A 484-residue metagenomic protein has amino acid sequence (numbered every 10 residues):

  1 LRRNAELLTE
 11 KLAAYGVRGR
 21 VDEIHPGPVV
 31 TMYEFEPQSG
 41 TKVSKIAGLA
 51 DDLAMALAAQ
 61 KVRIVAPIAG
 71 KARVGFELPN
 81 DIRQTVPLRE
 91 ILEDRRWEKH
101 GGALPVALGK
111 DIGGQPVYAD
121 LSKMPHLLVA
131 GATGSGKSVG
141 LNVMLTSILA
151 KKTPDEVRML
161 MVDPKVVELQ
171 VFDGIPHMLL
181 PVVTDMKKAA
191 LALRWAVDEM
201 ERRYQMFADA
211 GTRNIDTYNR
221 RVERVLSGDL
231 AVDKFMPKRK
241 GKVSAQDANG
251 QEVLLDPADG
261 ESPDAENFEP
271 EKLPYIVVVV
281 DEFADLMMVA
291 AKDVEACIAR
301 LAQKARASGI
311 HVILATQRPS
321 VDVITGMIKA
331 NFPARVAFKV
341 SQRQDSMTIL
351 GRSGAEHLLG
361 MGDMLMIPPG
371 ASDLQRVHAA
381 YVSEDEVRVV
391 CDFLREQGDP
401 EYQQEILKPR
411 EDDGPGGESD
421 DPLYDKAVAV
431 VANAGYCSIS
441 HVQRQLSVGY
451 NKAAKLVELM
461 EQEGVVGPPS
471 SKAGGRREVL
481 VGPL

Functional and structural regions predicted by a protein language model:
L1-S135, V143, S147, I175 (+1 more regions): Primarily NTPase-proximal linker/entry elements flanking Walker-type ATP/GTP-binding cores
R2-A5, A47-A50, N142, A190-L193 (+5 more regions): Hydrophobic face of alpha-helices
G40, A72-P105, K110-Y118, K123-M124 (+2 more regions): P-loop NTPase motor-domain active sites and their immediate coupling elements
S122, L149-A192, M327-I328: P-loop NTPase switch/communication element
S138: Walker A/P-loop
S147-I148, L286: Alpha-helical transmembrane segments of multipass membrane proteins
